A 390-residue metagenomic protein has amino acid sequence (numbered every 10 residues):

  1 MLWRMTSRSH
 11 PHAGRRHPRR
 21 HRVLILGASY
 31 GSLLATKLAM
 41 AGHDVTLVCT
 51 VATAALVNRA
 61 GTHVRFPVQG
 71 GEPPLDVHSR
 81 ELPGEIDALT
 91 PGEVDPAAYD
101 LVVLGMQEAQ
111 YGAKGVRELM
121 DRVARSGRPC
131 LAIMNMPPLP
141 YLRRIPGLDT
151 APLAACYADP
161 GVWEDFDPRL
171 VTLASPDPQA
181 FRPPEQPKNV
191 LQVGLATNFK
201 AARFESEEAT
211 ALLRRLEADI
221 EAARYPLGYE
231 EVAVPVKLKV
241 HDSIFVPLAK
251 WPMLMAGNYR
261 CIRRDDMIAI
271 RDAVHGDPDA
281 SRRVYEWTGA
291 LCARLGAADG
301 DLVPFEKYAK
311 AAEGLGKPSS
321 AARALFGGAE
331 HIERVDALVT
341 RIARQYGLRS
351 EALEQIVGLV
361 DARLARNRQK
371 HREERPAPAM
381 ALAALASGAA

Functional and structural regions predicted by a protein language model:
L2-T6, H17, E185-K200, A218-Y225 (+2 more regions): NAD(P)-dependent Rossmann-like dehydrogenase/reductase catalytic/cofactor-binding core
W3-V68, L139-P140, A379-A389: NAD(P)+-binding Rossmann beta1-loop-alpha1 motif at the extreme N-terminus of oxidoreductases
A39-M40, A124, A293, R344: Anion (oxyanion) recognition and catalysis
D44, P129, A298: Residue-level detector of anion-binding/catalytic polar loops
V64-E81: Short mixed-charge
D76-I133: Rossmann-like NAD(P)-binding element
A97, L131-P252, A256-G257: Rossmann-fold dinucleotide-binding core
A113-L119, A209-D219, V284-Y285: Well-ordered, non-membrane alpha-helical segments in soluble/globular domains
